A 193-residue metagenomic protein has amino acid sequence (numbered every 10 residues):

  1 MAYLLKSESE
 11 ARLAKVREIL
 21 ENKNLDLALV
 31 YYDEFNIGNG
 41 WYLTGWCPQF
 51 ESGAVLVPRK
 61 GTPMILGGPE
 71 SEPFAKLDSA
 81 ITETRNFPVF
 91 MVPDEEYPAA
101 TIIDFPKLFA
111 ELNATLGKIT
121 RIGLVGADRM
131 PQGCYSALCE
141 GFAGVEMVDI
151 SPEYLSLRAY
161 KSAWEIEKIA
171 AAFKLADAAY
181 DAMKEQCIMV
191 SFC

Functional and structural regions predicted by a protein language model:
M1-A179: A composition/biophysics-driven feature that prefers long, compositionally simple stretches
A182: Active-site microenvironments in enzyme catalytic cores
E185-C193: Short, charged, surface-exposed loops that flank catalytic or proteolytic processing sites
